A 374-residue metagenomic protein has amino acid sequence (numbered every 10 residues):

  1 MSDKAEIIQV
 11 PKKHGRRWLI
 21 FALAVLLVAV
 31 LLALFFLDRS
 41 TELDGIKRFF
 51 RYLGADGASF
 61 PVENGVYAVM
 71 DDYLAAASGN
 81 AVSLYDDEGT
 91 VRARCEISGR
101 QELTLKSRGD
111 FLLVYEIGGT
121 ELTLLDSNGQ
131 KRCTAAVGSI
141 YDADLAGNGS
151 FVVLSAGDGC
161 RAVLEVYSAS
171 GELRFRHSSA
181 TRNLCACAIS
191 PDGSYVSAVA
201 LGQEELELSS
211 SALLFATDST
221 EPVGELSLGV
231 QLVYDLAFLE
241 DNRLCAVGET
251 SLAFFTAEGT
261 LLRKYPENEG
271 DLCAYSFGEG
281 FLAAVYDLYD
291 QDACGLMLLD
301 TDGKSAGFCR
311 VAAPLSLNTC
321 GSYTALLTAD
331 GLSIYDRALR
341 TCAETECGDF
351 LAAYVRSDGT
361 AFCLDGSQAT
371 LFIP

Functional and structural regions predicted by a protein language model:
M1-W18: N-terminal Lys/Arg-rich, disordered targeting/topogenic segments
L19-F36: Hydrophobic membrane-insertion alpha-helices, especially the h-region of bacterial N-terminal signal peptides
I46-P61, G89-E96, N128-A135, E172-S178 (+4 more regions): A short beta-strand motif characteristic of beta-propeller blades
G57-V69, G99-G109, G138-G149, T181-S190 (+4 more regions): Repeated scaffold domains used in trafficking and secretory/extracellular systems, primarily beta-propellers
L74, L112, S150-V152, G193-V196 (+4 more regions): Hydrophobic beta-strand positions that form the internal "hydrophobic ladder" of WD40/Gbeta-like beta-propeller blades
A81-S83, T120-L124, G159-E165, E204-L214 (+4 more regions): Structural motif
D87-D142, Y265, C273-Y275, L282-C294 (+1 more regions): Structured, soluble extracytoplasmic/luminal domains of envelope-associated proteins
C160-A253: Solenoidal tandem-repeat scaffolds enriched in leucines and small polar residues
